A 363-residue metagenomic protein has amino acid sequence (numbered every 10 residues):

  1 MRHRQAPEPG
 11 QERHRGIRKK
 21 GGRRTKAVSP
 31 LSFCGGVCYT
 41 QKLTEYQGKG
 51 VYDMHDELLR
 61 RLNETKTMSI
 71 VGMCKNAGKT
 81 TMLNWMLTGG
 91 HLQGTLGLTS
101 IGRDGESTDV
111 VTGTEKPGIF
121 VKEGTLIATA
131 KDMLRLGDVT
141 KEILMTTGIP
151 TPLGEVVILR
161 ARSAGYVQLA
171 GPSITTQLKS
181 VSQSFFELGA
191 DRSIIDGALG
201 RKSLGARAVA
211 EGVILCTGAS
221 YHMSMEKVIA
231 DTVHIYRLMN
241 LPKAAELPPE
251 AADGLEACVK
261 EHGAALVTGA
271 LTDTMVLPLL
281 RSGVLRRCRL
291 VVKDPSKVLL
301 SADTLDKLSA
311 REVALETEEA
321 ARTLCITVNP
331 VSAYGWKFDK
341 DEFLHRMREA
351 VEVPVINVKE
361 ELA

Functional and structural regions predicted by a protein language model:
H3-R18: Low-complexity basic/metal-binding stretches
R15, K20-V37, L43-E45: Positively charged N-terminal leader segments that act as targeting/secretion signals
H55-L92, L96-I101: Walker A (P-loop) phosphate-binding motif
R60-E64, K75, H91, I119 (+6 more regions): Solvent-exposed alpha-helices and their adjacent loops that cap or buttress functional pockets in soluble metabolic
T67-M73, R160-G171: Short, basic, glycine/proline-bearing loop/turn elements
M86-L159: N-terminal phosphate/diphosphate-binding loop that engages ATP/GTP or pyrophosphate donors across diverse enzyme folds
L98-I101, R289-S296, P354-A363: A generic structural motif
I174, L178-A350: Conserved catalytic-core segment of NTP-binding enzymes
